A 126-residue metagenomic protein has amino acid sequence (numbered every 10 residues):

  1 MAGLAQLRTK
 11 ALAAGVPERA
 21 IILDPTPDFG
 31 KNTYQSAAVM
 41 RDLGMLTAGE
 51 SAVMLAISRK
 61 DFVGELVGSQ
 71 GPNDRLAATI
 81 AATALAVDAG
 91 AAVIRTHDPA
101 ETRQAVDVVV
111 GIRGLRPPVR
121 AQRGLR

Functional and structural regions predicted by a protein language model:
M1-K10, A14, R19, F29-R126: Active-site-adjacent loop and "lid" segments of alpha/beta metabolic enzymes
